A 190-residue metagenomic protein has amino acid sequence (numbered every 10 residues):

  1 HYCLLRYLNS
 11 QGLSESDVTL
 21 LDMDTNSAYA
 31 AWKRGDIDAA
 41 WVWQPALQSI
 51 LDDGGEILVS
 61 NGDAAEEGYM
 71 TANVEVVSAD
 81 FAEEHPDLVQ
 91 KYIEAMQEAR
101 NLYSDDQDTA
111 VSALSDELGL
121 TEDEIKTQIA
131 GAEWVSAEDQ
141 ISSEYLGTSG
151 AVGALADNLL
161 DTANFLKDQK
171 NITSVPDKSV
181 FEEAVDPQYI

Functional and structural regions predicted by a protein language model:
H1-T19, E83-D87: Hinge/capping helix and adjacent helix->loop/strand transition within the periplasmic-binding protein
L5, Q48-L51, L160-A163: Predominant activation on well-ordered alpha-helical scaffold segments within soluble catalytic domains
N9-D24, A31, D36-I37, E122 (+1 more regions): A local structural motif
Q11, D53, L118, Q169-K170: Residues at alpha-helix termini
S27-L118: Pocket-lining segment of extracytoplasmic ligand-binding domains
E83-Q169: Secondary-structure end/capping motifs
A156-I190: Conserved C-terminal helix/tail region of periplasmic/extracytoplasmic solute-binding proteins
